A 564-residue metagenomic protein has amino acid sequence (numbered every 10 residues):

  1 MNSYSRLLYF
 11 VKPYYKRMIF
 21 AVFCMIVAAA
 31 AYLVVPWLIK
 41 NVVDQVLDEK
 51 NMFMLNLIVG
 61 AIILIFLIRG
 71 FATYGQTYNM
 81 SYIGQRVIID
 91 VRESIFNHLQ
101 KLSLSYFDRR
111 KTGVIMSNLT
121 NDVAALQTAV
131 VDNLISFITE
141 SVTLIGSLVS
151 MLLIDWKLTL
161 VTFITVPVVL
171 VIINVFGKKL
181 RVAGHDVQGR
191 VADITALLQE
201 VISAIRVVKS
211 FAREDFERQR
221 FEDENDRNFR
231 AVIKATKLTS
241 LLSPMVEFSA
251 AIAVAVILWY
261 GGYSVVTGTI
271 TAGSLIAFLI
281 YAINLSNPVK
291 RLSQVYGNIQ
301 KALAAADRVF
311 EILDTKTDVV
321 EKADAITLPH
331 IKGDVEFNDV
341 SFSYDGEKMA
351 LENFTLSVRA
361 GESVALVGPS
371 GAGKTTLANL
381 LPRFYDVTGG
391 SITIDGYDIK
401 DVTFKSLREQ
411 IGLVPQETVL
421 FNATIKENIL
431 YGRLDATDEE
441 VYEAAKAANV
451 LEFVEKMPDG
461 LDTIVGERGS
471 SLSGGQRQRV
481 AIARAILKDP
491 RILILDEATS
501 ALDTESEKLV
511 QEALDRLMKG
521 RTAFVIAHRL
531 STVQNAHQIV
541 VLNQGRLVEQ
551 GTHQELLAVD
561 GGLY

Functional and structural regions predicted by a protein language model:
M1-Y32, L47-V59, I68, Q76-V87 (+8 more regions): Membrane-integrated ABC transporters
N2-S3, V11, V43, Q76 (+3 more regions): Juxtamembrane loop-to-helix connectors within ABC transporter transmembrane domains
P13, R17-A30, A61, I65 (+3 more regions): Transmembrane helices of ABC transporter permease
E49, Q85, E93-A125, A196-R220 (+5 more regions): Short intracellular "coupling" helices and adjacent cytoplasmic loop segments at the cytosolic face of multi-pass
K50-L57, S150-I164, K234, L238-D307 (+1 more regions): Helix-loop-helix
L104-S105, N121-V130, L134, K179-A196 (+5 more regions): An intracellular "coupling" helix at the cytosolic face of ABC transporter transmembrane type-1 domains
D314, E321-K322, L328-Y564: ABC-type nucleotide-binding domain
